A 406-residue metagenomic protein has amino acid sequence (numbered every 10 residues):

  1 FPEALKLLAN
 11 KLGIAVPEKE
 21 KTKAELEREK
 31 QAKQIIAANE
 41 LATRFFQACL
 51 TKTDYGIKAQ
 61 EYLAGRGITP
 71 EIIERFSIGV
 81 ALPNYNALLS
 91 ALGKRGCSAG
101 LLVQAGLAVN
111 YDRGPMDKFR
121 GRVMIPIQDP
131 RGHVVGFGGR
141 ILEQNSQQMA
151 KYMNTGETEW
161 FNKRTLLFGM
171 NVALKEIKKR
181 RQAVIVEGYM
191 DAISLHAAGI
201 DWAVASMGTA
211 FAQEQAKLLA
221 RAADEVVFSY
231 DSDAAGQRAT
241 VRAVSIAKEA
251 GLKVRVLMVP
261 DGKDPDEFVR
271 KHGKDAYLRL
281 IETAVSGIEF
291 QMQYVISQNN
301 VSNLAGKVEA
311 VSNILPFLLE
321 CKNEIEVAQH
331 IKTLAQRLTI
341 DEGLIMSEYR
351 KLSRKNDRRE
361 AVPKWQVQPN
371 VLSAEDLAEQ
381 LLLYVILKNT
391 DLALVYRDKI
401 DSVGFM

Functional and structural regions predicted by a protein language model:
F1-G100, Q104, V109, R122 (+1 more regions): Non-catalytic accessory segments of DNA primases and related replication-initiation nucleases
F1-L12, R122-I141, D266-L280, I340-S347: Structured, non-catalytic alpha/beta "coupling" segments that mediate domain-domain communication and provide generic
P2, I57, E61, R120 (+3 more regions): Short, acidic loop-beta-alpha module within alpha/beta folds
L5-I14, E20-A24, I73-R75, V80-A81 (+1 more regions): Terminal amphipathic helices with adjacent charged low-complexity linkers/tails
Q104-M124, Q366-V367: Flexible, glycine/threonine-enriched loop-and-boundary segments that flank and lead into catalytic domains of large
L142-T158: A short, polar/charged loop-to-alpha-helix boundary motif
L252-L344: C-terminal or mid-to-C-terminal helical accessory/interaction module adjacent to the motor/catalytic core
K351-M406: Non-catalytic protein-protein interaction segments used by genome-maintenance enzymes to assemble and couple activities
